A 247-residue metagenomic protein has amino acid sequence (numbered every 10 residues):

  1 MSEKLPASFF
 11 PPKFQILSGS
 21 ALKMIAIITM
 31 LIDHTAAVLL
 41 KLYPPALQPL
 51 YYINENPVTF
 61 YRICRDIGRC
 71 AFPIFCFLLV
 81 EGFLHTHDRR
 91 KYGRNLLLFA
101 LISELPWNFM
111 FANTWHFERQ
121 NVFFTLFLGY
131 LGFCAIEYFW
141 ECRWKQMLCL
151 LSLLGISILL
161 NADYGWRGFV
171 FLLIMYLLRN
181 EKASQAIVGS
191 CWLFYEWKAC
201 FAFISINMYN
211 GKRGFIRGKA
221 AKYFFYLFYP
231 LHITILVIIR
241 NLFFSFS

Functional and structural regions predicted by a protein language model:
M1-S247: Alpha-helical transmembrane segments and their immediate juxtamembrane cytosolic regions
